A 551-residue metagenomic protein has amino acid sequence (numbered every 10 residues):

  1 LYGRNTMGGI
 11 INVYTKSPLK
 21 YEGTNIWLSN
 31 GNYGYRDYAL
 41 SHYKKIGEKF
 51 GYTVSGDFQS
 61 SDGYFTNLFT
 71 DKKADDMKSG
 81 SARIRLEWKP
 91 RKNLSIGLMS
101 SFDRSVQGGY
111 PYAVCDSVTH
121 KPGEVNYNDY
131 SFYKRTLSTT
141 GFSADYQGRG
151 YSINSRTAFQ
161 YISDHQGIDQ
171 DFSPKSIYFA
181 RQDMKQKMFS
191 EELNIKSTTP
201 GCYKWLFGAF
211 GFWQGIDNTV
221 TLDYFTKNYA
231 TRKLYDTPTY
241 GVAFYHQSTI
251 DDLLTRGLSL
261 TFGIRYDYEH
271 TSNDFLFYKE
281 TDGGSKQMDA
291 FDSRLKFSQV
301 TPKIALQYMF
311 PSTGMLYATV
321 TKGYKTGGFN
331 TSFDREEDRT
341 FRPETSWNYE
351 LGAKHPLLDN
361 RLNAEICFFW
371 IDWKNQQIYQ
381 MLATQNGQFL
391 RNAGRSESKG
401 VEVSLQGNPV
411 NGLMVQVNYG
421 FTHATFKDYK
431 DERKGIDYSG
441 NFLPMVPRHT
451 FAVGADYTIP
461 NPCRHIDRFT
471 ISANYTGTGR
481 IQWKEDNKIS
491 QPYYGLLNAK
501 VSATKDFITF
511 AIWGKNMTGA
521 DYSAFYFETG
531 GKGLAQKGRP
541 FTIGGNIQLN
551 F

Functional and structural regions predicted by a protein language model:
L1-G23, N550: A beta-strand signature from Gram-negative outer-membrane beta-barrel systems, especially the internal plug domain
N12, K20, S29, L40-D129 (+2 more regions): Periplasmic-side early beta-strands and strand-to-turn transitions of outer-membrane beta-barrels
S29-D37, Q59-K89, E124-L137, P174-S190 (+6 more regions): Outer-membrane beta-barrel proteins
I46-E48, Q59, K89-N93, G148-Y151 (+13 more regions): Outer-membrane beta-barrel channels and translocator barrels
E87-R91, S101, I195-T198, K204 (+5 more regions): Structural signature of Gram-negative outer-membrane beta-barrels, strongest in the C-terminal barrel of TonB-dependent
S143-D171, M309, M315-K325, T340-S404 (+3 more regions): Membrane-embedded beta-barrel scaffold of Gram-negative outer-membrane proteins
K196, C202-L206, L254, L260 (+3 more regions): Gram-negative outer-membrane beta-barrel transporters
D372, G412-V415, T476-K484, S502-F551: C-terminal beta-signal and adjacent terminal beta-strands/loops of Gram-negative outer-membrane beta-barrel proteins
